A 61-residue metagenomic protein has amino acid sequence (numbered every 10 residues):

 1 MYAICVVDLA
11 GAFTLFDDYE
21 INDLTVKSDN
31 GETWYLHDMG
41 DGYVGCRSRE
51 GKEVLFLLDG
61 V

Functional and structural regions predicted by a protein language model:
M1-A3: Short structural boundary motif marking the start of a folded domain
V6-V44: Basic/aromatic-rich interaction segments and small domains that mediate binding to polyanionic partners
L36-V61: Intrinsically disordered, low-complexity, charged/polar segments
